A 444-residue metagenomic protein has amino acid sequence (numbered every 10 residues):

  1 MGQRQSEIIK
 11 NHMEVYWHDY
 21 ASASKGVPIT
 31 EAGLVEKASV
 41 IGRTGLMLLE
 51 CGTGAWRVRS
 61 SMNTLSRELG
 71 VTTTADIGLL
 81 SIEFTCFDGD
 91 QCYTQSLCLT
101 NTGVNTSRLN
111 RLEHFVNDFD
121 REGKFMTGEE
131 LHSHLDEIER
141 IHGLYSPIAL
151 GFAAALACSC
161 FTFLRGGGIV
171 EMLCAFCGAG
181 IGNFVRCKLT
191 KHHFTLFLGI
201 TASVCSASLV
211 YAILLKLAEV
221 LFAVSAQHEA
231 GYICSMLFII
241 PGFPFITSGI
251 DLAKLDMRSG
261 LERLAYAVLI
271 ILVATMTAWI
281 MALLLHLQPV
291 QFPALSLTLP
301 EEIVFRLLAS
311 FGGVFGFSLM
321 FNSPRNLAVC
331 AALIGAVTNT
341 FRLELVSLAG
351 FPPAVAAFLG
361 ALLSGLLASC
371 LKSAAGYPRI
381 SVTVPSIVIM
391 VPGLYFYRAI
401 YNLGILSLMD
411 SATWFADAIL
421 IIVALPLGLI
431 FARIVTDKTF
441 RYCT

Functional and structural regions predicted by a protein language model:
M1-S133, E137-E139: Soluble N-terminal domains of membrane-associated systems
G143-T247, M320-F321, R325, C330: Core alpha-helical transmembrane segments of integral membrane proteins
I148-F152, M172-C177, L198-A202, L264 (+8 more regions): Hydrophobic alpha-helical transmembrane segments
C160-F161, R165, I181-T190, S206 (+8 more regions): Alpha-helical membrane-inserting segments
T162-G178, Q227-P241, P293-A309, A349-L363 (+1 more regions): Structural signature of hydrophobic alpha-helical transmembrane segments
A218-Q227, L285-L299, N402-T413: Membrane-interface helix termini and inter-helical loops of multi-pass transporters
G231-M236, T247-D251, L255-I271, L333 (+1 more regions): C-terminal transmembrane helix-loop-helix hairpin of multi-pass membrane proteins
F238-I246, Y266-G350: Generic multipass alpha-helical transmembrane bundles of integral membrane proteins
